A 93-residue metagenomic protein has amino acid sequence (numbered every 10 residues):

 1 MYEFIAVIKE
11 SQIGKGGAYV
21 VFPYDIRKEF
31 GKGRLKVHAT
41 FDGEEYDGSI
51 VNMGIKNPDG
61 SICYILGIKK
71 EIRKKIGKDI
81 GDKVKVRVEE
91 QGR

Functional and structural regions predicted by a protein language model:
M1-C63, I80-R93: Long, compositionally biased stretches
D25, I68-K75: Short alpha-helix capping/helix-loop boundary micro-motifs
